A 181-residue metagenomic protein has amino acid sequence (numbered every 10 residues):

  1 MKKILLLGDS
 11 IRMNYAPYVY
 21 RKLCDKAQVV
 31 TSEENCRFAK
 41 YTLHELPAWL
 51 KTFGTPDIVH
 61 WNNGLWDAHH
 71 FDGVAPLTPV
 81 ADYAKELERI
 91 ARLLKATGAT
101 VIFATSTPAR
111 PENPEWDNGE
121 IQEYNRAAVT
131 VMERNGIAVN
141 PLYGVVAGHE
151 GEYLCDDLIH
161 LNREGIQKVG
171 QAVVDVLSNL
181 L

Functional and structural regions predicted by a protein language model:
K2, K22-Q28, L43-L181: Alpha-helical cap/lid subdomain in secreted, periplasmic, or secretory-pathway luminal O-acyl-processing enzymes
K2-P17, F38, A68: Catalytic nucleophile-elbow at a beta strand-turn-alpha helix junction centered on a G-D-S/GDSL motif, marking
D9, E34, I159: Conserved donor-binding loops in enzymes that form glycosidic bonds
T31-F38: Short beta->alpha junction loops
